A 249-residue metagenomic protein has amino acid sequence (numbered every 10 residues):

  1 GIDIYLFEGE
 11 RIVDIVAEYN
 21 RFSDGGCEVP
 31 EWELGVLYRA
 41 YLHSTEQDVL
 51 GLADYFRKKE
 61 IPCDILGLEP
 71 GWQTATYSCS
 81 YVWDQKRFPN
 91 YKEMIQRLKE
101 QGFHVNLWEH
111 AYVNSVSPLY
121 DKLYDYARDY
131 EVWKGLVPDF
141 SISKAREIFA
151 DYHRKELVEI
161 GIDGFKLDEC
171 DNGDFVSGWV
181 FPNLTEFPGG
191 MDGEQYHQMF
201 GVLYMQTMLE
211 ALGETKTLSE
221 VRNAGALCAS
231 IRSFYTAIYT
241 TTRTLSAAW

Functional and structural regions predicted by a protein language model:
G1-W249: Catalytic-domain carbohydrate-binding cleft regions of carbohydrate-active enzymes
